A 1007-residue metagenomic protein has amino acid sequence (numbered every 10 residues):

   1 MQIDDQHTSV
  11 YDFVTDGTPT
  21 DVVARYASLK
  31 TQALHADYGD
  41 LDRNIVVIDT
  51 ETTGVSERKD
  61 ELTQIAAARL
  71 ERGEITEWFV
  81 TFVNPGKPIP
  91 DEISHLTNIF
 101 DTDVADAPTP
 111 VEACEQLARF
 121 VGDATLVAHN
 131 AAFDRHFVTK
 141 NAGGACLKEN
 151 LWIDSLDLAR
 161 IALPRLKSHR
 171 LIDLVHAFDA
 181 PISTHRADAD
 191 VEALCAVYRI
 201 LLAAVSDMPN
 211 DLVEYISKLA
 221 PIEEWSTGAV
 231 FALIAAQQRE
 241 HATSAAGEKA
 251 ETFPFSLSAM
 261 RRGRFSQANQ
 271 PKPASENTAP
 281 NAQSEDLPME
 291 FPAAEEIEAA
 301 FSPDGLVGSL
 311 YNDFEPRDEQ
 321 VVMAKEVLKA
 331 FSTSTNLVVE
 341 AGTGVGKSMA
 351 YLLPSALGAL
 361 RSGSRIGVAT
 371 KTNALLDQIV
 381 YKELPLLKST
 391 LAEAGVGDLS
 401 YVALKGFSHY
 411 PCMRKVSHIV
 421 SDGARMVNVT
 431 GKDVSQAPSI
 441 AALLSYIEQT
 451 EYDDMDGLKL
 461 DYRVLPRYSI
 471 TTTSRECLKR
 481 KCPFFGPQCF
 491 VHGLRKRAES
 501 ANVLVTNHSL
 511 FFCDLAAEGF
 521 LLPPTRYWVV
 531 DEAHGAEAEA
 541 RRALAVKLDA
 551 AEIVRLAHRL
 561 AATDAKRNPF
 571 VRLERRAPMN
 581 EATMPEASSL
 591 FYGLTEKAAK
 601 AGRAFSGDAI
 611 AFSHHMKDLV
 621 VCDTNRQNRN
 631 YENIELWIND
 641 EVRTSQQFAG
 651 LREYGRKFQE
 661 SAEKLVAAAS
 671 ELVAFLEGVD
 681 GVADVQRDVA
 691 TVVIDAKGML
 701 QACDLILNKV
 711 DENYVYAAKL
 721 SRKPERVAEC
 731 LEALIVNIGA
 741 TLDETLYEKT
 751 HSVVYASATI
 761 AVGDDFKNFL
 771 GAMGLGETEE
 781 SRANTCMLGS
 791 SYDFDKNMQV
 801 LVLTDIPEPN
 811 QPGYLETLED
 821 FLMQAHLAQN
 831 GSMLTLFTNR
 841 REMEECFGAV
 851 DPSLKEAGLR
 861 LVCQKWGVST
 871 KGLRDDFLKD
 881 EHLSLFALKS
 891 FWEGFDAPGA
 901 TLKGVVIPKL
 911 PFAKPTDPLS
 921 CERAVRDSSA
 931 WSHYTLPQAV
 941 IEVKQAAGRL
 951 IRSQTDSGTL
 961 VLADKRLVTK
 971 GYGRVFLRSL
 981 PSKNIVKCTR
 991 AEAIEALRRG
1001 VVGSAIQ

Functional and structural regions predicted by a protein language model:
Q2-D37, R199-E296: Acidic two-metal-ion nuclease catalytic site recognized across multiple nuclease folds, prominently DnaQ/RNase D-T
Q2-L151, P164-H185: Conserved non-catalytic scaffold segment of RNase H-like nuclease domains
G122-A142, I161-Q237, L962: Acidic, Mg2+-coordinating catalytic module of metal-dependent nucleases/exonucleases that use a two-metal-ion mechanism
P271-L287, A294-E298, P303-G308, T370-N502 (+6 more regions): A substrate-engagement module of RecA-like helicase motors
F291-V338: Conserved pre-motif I regulatory segment
Y351, L357, A374-D377, Y381 (+5 more regions): Signature of the SF2 helicase/ATPase Hel1-core->accessory helical subdomain module
Y468-N502, F512-C513, A517-G519, F658-I806 (+3 more regions): A contiguous, basic/glycine-rich beta-loop/short-helix subdomain that forms a polymer-engagement track
S791, Q799, L803-G813, K865-V968: Conserved RecA-like P-loop NTPase helicase motor core
